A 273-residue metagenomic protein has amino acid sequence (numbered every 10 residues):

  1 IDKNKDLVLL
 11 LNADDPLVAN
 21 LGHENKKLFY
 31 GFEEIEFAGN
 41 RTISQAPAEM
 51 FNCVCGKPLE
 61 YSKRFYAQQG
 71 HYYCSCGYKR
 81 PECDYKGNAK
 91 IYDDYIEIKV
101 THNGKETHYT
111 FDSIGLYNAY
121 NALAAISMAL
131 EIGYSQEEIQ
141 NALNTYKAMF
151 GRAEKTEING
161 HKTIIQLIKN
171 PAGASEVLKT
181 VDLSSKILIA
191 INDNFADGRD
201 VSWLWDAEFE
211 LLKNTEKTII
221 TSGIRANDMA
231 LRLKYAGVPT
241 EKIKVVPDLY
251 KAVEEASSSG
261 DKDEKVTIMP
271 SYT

Functional and structural regions predicted by a protein language model:
K3-V8, N25-K26, K217: A short helix->loop->beta-strand "cap" motif at the edges of active sites that frequently abuts
L10, N121, A125, I219 (+1 more regions): Residue-level signal for inorganic ion chemistry
P16-N20, E36-A38, A196-R199, R225-L231 (+1 more regions): Short, charged/polar "capping" segments at the starts of alpha-helices and the immediately preceding loops
A19-T107: Extended acidic/charged loop-beta regions that coordinate divalent cations and stabilize anionic phosphate/carboxylate
A46, M149, L167-V245, L249: Active-site beta-alpha connecting loops in nucleotide-dependent enzymes
Q68-P81, S113-N144: A conserved, hydrophobic alpha-helical segment in the catalytic core of large ATP/adenylate-utilizing enzymes
Y78, I91-D93, M128-I168: Gly/charged, well-structured mid-domain segments that form the phosphate/adenylate-handling core of ATP-dependent
K251-T273: A glycine-rich beta-strand to alpha-helix segment that forms a phosphate/ribose-binding loop at ligand/cofactor sites
